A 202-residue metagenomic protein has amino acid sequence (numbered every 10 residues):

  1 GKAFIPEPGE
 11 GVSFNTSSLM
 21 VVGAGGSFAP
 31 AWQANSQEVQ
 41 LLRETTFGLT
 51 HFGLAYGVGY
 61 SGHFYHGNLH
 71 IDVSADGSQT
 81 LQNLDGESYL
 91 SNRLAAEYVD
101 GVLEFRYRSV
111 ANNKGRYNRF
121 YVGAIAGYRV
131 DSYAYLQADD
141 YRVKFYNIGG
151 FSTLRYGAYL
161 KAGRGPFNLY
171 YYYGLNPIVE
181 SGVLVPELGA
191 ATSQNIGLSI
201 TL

Functional and structural regions predicted by a protein language model:
G1-A34: Short glycine/proline- and aromatic-enriched beta-strand/turn motifs that initiate or cap beta-hairpins
G1-V12, E44-G53, V110-N118: Short loop/turn motifs that connect adjacent beta-strands in outer-membrane beta-barrel proteins
K2, Q37-T45, V58-Y60, V99-S109 (+4 more regions): Residues on the lipid-exposed face of transmembrane beta-strands in outer-membrane beta-barrel proteins
P8-E10, A31-Q37, T50-F52, A95-G101 (+3 more regions): Residues that define the transmembrane beta-barrel architecture of outer-membrane proteins
T16-F28, V58-H66, Y107-S109, A126-S132 (+3 more regions): Transmembrane beta-strands of outer-membrane beta-barrel pores
G23-W32, H63-A96, R129-Y159: Extracellular/periplasm-exposed beta-strand and loop segments of Gram-negative cell-envelope proteins, dominated by
S88-A96, S109-G115, I125-S132, F151 (+3 more regions): Acidic/histidine-enriched, beta-strand-rich ligand/metal-binding domains
N147-L202: Predominantly the C-terminal beta-signal and adjacent terminal strand-loop region of outer-membrane beta-barrel
